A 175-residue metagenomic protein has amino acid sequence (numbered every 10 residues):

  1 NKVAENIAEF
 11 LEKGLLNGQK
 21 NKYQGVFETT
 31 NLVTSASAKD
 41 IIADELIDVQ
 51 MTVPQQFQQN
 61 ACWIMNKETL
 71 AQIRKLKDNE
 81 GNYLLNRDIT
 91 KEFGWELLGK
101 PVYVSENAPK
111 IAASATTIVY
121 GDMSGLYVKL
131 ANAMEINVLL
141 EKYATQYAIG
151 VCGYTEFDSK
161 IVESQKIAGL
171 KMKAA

Functional and structural regions predicted by a protein language model:
N1-F10, N79-A175: Sequence/fold signature of self-assembling virion shell proteins
N1-Q55, G169-A175: Alpha-helical scaffold segments that mediate packing/assembly in large oligomeric complexes
K20-K22, E68-A71, P109: Short, catalytically relevant binding-site loops at active-site mouths
E28-E96, V102: A beta-strand-loop signature enriched in Asp, Gly, Thr, and Trp that corresponds to the sialidase/neuraminidase Asp-box
